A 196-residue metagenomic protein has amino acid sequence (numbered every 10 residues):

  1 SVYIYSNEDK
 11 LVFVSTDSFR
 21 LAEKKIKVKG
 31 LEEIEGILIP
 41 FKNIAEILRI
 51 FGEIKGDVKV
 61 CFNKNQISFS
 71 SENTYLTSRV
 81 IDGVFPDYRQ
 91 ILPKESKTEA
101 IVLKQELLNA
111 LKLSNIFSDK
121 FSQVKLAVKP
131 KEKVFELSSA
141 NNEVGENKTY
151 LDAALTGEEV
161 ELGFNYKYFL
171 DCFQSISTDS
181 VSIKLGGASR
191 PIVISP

Functional and structural regions predicted by a protein language model:
S1-K25, G30-I81, S96-P196: DNA polymerase processivity clamps
V84: Glycine-rich, pocket-lining loop/helix-strand segments that form or immediately flank
